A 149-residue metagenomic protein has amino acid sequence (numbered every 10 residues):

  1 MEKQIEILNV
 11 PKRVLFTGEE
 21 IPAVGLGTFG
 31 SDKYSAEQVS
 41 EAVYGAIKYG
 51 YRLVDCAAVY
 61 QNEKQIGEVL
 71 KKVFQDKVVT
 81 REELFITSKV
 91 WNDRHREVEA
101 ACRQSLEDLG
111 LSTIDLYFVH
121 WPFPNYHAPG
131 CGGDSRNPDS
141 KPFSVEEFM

Functional and structural regions predicted by a protein language model:
M1-L84, E99, S112: N-terminal binding-site loop/beta-alpha segment at the start of enzyme catalytic domains that lines or forms
T28-G30, K89, P142: Short, contiguous strand/loop micro-motifs
G30-K33, Y60, N92-R94, H120-N125: Feature marks short, surface-exposed loop/turn motifs that line or immediately flank catalytic pockets and channel
Y34, A57, D93, F143-E147: Short, surface-exposed alpha-helical recognition segments that flank or form part of ligand/macromolecule-binding
N62, K89-A100, F148: Generic structural signal for short, solvent-exposed loop/turn connectors between secondary structure elements
T80-R94, D115-P122: A short, structured active-site edge motif that brings together acidic residues
E99-M149: Glycine/proline-rich, positively charged, aromatic-decorated active-site loop/lid region on the catalytic face
